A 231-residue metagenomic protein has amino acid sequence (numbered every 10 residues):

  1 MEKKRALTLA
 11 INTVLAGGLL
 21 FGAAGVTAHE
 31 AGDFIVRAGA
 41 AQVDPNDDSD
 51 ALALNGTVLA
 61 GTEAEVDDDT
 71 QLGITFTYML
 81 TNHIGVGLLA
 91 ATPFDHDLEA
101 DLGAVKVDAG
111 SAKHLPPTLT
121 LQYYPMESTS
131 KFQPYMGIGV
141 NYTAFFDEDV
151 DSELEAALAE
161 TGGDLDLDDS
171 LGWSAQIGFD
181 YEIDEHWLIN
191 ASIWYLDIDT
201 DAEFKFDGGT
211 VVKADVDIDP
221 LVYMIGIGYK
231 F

Functional and structural regions predicted by a protein language model:
M1-G32: Cleavable N-terminal export/targeting peptides
G25-D33, H83, M126-Q133, I183-H186: Short loop/turn motifs that connect adjacent beta-strands in outer-membrane beta-barrel proteins
V26-T75, G228-K230: Short glycine/proline- and aromatic-enriched beta-strand/turn motifs that initiate or cap beta-hairpins
D33, D69-Q71, H114-T118, S170-S174 (+1 more regions): Transmembrane beta-barrel architecture of outer-membrane proteins
Q42-D44, T75-E153, I218-F231: Gram-negative (and chloroplast) outer-membrane scaffold detector with strong preference for beta-barrel transmembrane
D48-N55, D97-K106, F146-A159, D201-T210: Outer-membrane beta-barrel translocator domains and adjoining extracellular loop/strand segments of Gram-negative
E63-D68, K106-K113, A159-D169, V212-D219: Replace "Gram-negative outer membrane beta-barrel proteins" with "bacterial and organellar outer membrane beta-barrel
D95-E99, I183-F231: Predominantly the C-terminal beta-signal and adjacent terminal strand-loop region of outer-membrane beta-barrel
